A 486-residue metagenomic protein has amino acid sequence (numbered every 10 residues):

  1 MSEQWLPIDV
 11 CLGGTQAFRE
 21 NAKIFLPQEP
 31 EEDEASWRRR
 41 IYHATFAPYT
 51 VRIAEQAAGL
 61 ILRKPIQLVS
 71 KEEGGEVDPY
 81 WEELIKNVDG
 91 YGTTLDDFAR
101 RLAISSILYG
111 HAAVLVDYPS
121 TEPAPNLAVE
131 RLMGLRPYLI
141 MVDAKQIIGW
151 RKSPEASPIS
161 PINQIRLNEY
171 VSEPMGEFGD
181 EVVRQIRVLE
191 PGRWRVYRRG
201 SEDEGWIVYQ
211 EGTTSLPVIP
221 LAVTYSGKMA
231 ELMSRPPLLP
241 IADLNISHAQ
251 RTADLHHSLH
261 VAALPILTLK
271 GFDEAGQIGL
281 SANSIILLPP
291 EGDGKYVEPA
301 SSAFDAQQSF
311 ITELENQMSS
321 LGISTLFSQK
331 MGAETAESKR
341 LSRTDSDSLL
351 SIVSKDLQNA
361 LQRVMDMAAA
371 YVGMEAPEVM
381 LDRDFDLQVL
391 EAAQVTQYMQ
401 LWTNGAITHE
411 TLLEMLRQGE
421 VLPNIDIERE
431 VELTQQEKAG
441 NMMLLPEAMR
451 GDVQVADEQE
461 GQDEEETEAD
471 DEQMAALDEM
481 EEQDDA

Functional and structural regions predicted by a protein language model:
M1-E29, E155-G179, V183, I311: Surface-exposed assembly/interface segments
M1-L139, M474-A486: Extended, helix-rich architectural segments
D33-I41, F46, L102, S302 (+3 more regions): Conserved aromatic-histidine-acidic binding/catalytic patches
L60, K64, L68, Y91-F98 (+8 more regions): Short secondary-structure junctions and interdomain/linker hinges
Y80, G90, T94-A99, S106 (+5 more regions): Short amphipathic alpha-helical segments
S106-K228: Extended, regular secondary-structure scaffolds
D203-R340: Extended, charged amphipathic alpha-helical segments
I285-L287, A306, E313-A486: C-terminal helix-loop subdomains that flank or include functional centers
